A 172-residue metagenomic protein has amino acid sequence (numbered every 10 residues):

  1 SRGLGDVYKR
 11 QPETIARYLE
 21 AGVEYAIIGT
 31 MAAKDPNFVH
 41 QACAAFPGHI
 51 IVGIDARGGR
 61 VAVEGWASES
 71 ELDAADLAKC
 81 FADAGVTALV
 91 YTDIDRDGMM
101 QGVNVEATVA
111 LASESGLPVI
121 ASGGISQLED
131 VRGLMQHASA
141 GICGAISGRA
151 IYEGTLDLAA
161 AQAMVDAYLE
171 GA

Functional and structural regions predicted by a protein language model:
S1-Y8: Short, small-residue-biased leader/transition segments that mark boundaries at the very start of proteins
R2, V39-D55, G102-A121, S126-Q127: Alpha-helix-loop-beta-strand connector modules within alpha/beta enzyme cores
K9-G22, E106-G141, A161: Catalytic cores of alpha/beta
P12-T14, A21-F38, D95, G124-Q127 (+1 more regions): Glycine-rich phosphate-binding active-site loops on the catalytic face of alpha/beta enzymes
E13-D97: Conserved anion-binding
M100-Q101, L134: RNA substrate-recognition surfaces in RNA-acting enzymes
G154-A172: Short, basic/aromatic-enriched C-terminal tail that caps enzymatic domains
